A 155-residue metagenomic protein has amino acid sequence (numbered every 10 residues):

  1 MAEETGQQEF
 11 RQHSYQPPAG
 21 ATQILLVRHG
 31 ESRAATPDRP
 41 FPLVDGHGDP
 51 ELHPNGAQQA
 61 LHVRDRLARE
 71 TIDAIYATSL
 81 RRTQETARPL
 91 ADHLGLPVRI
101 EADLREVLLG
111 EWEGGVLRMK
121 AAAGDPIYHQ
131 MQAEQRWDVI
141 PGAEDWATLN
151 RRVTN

Functional and structural regions predicted by a protein language model:
A2-L25, E31-L96, I100: Active-site-proximal alpha-helix that buttresses catalytic centers in soluble enzyme cores
P50-E51, L94-R152: Phosphate-handling substructures
A60, V153-T154: Short amphipathic alpha-helical/adjacent loop interface patches that line ligand and macromolecule-binding sites
